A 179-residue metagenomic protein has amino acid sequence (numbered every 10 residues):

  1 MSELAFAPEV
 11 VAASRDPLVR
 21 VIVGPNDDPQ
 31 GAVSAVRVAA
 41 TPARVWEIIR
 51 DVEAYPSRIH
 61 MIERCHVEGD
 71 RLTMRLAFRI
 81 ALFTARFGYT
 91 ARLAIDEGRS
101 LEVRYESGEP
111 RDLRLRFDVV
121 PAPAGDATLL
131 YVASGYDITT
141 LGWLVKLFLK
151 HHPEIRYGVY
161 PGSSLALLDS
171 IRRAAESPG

Functional and structural regions predicted by a protein language model:
M1-G69: Hydrophobic ligand-binding cavity/cleft-lining segments
P25-D28, E53-R111, G162-G179: Glycine-rich portal/gate segments that line the openings of hydrophobic small-molecule binding cavities
V33-V36, I62-C65, F87-A94, R114-P121 (+1 more regions): Hydrophobic/aromatic beta-strand elements that line small-molecule binding cavities or substrate pockets in beta-rich
A35, V45, A91, Y131 (+1 more regions): Short, flexible active-site loop motifs that bind/organize anionic cofactors or intermediates
V36-A40, E154, G158-G162: Soluble non-cytosolic domains of exported or imported proteins
A39-A43, V67-D70, R92-R99, D118-L129: A short, structured loop/turn motif at beta-sheet edges
Y105-V159: Beta-strand/loop substructures that line and gate deep hydrophobic ligand-binding cavities in soluble
